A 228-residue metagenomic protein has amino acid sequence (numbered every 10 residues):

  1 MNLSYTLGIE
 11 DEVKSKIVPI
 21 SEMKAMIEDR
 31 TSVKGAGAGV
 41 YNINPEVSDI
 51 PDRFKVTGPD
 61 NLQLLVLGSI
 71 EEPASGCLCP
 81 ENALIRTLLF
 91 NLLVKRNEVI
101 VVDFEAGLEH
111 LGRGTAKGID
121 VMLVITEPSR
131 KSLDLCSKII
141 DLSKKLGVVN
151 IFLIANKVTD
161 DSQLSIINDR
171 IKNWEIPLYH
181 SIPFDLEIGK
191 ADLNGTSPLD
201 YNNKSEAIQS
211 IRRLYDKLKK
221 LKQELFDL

Functional and structural regions predicted by a protein language model:
M1-D60: N-terminal phosphate/diphosphate-binding loop that engages ATP/GTP or pyrophosphate donors across diverse enzyme folds
I17-P19, T126-S132, P183-F184: Short, acidic/turn-prone active-site loops that include or flank metal/cofactor- and phosphate-binding residues
L67-P73, C77-L78, L89-L111: Switch II (G3) loop of P-loop NTPases
I70-E72, A106-G107, S129-R130, V158-D161 (+1 more regions): Conserved nucleotide-binding/hydrolysis micro-motifs of P-loop NTPases
T87-R96, L111-R130: Inter-motif core of Ras-like GTPase G domains
V102, V124, F152-A155: Structural beta-sheet core signal
K144-L228: C-terminal lobe/tail of nucleotide-utilizing enzymes
